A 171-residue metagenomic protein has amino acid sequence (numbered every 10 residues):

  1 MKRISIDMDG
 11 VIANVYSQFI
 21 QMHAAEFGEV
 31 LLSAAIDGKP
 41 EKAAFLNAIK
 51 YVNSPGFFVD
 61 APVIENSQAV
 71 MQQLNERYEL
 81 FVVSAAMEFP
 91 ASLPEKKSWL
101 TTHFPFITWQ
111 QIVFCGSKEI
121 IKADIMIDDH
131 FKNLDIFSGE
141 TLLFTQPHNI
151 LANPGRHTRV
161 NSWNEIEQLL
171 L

Functional and structural regions predicted by a protein language model:
M1-K50: Active-site neighborhood of HAD-like aspartate-dependent phosphohydrolases
N53-V82, F89-P94: Short, acidic loop-to-helix structural element flanking the phosphoryl-transfer center in phosphate-processing enzymes
E79-F81, I125, L142: A structural signal for isolated positions on well-ordered beta-strands in alpha/beta enzyme cores
V83-I136: Substrate-recognition "cap/lid" segment bordering the active-site pocket of phosphatases
V113-F114, H157-E165: Short acidic-hydrophobic, aromatic-tinged amphipathic segments that line or gate anion-handling sites
S117-K122, N149-L151, N164-Q168: A short acidic, often aromatic-flanked loop/helix-cap motif at beta-alpha or helix-coil junctions that lines enzyme
I127-N161: Acidic, Mg2+-coordinating phosphoryl-transfer loop and its flanking beta/alpha structural elements, shared across
